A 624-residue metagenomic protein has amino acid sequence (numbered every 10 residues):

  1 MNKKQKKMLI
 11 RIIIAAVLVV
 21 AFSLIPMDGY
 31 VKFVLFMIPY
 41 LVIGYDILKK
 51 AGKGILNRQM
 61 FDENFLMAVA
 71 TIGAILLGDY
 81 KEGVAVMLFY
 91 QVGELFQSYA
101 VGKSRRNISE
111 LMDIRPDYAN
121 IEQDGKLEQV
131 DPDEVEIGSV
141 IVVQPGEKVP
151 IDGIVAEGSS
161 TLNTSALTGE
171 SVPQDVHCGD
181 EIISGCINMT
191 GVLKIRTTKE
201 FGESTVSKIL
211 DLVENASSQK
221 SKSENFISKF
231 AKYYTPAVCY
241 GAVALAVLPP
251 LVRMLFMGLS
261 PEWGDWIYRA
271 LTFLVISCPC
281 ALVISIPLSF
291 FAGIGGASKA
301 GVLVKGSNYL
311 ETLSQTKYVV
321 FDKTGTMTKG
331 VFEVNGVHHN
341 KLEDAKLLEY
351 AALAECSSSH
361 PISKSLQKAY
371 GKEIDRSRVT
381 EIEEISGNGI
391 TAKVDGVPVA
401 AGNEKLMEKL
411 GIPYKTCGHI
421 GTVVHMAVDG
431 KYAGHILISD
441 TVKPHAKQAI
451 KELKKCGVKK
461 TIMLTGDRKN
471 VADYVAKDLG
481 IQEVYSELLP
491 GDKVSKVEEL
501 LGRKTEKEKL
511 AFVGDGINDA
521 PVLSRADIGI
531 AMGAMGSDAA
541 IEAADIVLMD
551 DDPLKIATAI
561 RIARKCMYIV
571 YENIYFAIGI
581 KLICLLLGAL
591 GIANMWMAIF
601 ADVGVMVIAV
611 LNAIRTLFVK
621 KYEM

Functional and structural regions predicted by a protein language model:
N2-Y118, K220, K229, P236-A237 (+1 more regions): Transmembrane helix-loop-helix hairpins at the membrane interface
V17-L35, L41, K53-D62, A68-G83 (+3 more regions): Helix-interface capping motifs at the ends of transmembrane segments in multi-pass membrane proteins
G52-M60, Y99-S109, L288-S307, T616-M624: Juxtamembrane helix-loop transition segments at the membrane interface in multi-pass membrane proteins
M87-P145, V176, V304, I374-S377 (+4 more regions): Juxtamembrane coupling segments of multi-pass membrane pumps/enzymes
E110-E203, S207, N308-A351, K393: Conserved cytosolic catalytic loops of P-type ATPases
G241, K504-K507, A544, M549-M624: Membrane-embedded transport module
V334-K460, K469, I481-V497: P-type ATPase nucleotide-binding
G396, T422, V428-E572, I580: Conserved ATP-binding TGD loop and adjacent catalytic N/P-domain core of P-type ATPases
